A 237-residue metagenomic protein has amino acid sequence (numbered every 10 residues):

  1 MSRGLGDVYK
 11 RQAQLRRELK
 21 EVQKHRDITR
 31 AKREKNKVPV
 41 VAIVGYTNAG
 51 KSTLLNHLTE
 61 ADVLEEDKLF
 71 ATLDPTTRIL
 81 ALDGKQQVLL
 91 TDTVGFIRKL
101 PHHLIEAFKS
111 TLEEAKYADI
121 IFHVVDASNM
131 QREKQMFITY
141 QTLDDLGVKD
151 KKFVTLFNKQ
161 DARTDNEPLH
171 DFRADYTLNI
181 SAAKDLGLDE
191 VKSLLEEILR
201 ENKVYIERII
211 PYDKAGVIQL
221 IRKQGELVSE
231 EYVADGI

Functional and structural regions predicted by a protein language model:
M1-Y9: Single conserved hydrophobic/aromatic residue that forms the stacking wall/gate of nucleotide- or nucleobase-binding
R11-H102: Conserved G1/Walker A P-loop phosphate-binding module
L15-H25, T29, H57, A61 (+7 more regions): Conserved, well-folded catalytic cores of nucleic-acid-processing and energy-transducing macromolecular machines
L69, L104-A107, Q135: Helical "lid/switch" subdomain of P-loop NTPase nucleotide-binding domains
K85-Q86, K109-T177: Conserved C-terminal guanine-recognition region of P-loop GTPase G domains, centered on the G4
V94-I97, A127-Q131, K159-T164, A183-G187 (+1 more regions): Conserved nucleotide-binding/hydrolysis micro-motifs of P-loop NTPases
V154, D161-I209: Canonical P-loop GTPase G-domain recognition
L199-I237: Long, well-ordered amphipathic alpha-helical subdomains in the mid-to-C-terminal portions of large enzyme subunits
